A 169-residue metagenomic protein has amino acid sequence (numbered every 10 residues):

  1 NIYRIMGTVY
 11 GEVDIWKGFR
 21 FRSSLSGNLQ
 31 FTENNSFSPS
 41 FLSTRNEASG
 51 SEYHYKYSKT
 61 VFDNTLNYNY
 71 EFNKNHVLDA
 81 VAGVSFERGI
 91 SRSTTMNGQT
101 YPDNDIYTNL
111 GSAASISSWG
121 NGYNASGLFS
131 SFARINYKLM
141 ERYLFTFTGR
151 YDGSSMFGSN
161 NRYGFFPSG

Functional and structural regions predicted by a protein language model:
N1, N35-G50, R92-W119: Surface-exposed loop/turn segments flanking beta-strands in extracellular/periplasmic regions
I2-I5, V9, V13, V61 (+4 more regions): Extended aliphatic helical segments
Y3-E71, S126-G169: Surface-exposed extracellular loop regions of Gram-negative outer-membrane beta-barrel proteins
S23, D79, S93, T108 (+4 more regions): Residue-level detector of solvent-exposed, low-hydrophobicity positions
N69-N109: Carboxylate/His-rich catalytic cores and anion/metal-binding grooves
